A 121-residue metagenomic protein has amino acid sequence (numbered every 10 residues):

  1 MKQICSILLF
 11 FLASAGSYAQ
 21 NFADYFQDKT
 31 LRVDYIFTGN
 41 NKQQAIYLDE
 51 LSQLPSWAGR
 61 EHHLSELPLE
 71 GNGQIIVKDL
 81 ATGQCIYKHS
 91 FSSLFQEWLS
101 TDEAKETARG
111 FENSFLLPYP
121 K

Functional and structural regions predicted by a protein language model:
I4-A13: Sec-dependent N-terminal signal peptides
A15-A19: Sec/Tat signal peptide C-region and signal peptidase I cleavage site
N21-A23: Alpha-helical transmembrane segments and their immediate interhelical/interface regions in integral membrane proteins
Y25-K121: Beta-strand-enriched, solvent-exposed domains that form extended recognition/catalytic surfaces
